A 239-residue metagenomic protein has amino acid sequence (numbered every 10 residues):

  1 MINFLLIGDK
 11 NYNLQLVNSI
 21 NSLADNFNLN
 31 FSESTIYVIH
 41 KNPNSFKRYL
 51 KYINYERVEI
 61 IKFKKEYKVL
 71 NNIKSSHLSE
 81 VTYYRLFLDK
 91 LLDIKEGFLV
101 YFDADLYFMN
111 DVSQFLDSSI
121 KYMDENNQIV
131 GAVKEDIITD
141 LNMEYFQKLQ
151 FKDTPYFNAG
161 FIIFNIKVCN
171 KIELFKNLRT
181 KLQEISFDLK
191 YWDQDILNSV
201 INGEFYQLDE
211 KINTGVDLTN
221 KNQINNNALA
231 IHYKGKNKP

Functional and structural regions predicted by a protein language model:
M1-P239: Glycosyltransferase catalytic domains, chiefly GT-A lineage
